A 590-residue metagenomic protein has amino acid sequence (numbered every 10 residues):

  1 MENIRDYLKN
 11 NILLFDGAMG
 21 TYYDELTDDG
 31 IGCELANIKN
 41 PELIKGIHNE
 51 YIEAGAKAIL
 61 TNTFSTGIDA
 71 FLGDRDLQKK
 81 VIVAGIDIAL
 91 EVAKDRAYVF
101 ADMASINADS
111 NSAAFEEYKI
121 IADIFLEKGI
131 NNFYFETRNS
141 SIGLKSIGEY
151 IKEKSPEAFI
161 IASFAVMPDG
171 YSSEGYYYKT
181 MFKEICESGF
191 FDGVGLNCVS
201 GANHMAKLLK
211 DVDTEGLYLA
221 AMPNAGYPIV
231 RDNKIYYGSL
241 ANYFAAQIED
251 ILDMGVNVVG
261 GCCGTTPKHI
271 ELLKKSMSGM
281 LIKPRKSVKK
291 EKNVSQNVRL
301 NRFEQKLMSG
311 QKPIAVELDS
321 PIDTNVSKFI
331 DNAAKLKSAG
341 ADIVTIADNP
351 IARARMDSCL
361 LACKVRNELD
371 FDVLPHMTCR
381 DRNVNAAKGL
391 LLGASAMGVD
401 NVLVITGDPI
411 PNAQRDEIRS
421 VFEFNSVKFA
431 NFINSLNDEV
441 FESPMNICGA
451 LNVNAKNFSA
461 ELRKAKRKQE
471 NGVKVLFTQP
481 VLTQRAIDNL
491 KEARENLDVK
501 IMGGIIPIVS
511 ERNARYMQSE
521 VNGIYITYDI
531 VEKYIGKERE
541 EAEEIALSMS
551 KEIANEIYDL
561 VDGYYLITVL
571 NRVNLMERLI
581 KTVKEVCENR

Functional and structural regions predicted by a protein language model:
M1-R590: Domain-level signal for soluble alpha/beta catalytic cores
